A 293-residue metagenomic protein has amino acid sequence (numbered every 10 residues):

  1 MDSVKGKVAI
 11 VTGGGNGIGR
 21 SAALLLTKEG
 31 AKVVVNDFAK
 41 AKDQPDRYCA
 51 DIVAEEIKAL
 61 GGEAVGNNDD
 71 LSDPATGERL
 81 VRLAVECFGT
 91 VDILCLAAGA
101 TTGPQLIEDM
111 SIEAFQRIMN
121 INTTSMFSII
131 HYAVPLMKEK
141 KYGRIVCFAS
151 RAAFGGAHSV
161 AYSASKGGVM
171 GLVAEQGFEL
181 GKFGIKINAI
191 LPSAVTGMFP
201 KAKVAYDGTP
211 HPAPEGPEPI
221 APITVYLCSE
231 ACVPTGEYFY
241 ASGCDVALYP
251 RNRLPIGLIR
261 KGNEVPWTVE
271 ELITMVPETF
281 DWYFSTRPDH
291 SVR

Functional and structural regions predicted by a protein language model:
S3-V35: Canonical Rossmann dinucleotide-binding motif of NAD(H)/NADP(H)-dependent dehydrogenases/reductases, specifically
S21-A22, E29, E175-I185, A231-P234: Active-site-adjacent segment of SDR/Rossmann-fold oxidoreductases
N68-R79, I112: The beta1-alpha1 cofactor-binding region of Rossmann-like NAD(H)/NADP(H)-dependent oxidoreductases
Q105-I107, S111-Q116: Substrate-binding pocket helix/loop in short-chain dehydrogenase/reductase
I130-H131, A174: A short, exposed helix-loop element centered on a Lys and neighboring polar residues
R144-K182, L191-P212: Catalytic loop of short-chain dehydrogenase/reductase
A189, T209-R293: C-terminal helical subdomain
